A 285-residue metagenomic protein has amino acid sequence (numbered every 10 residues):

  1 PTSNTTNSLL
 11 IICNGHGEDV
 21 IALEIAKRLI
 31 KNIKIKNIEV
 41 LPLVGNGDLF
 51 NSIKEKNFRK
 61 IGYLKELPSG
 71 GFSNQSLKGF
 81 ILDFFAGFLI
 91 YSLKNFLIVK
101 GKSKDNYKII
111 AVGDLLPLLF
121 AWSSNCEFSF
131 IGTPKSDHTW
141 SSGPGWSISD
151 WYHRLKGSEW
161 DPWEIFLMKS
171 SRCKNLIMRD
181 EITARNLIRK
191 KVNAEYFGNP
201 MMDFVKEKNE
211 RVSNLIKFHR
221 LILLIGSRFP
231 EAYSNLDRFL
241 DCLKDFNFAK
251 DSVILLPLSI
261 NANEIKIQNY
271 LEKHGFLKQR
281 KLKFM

Functional and structural regions predicted by a protein language model:
N4-L10: Extreme N-terminal starter segment of soluble prokaryotic enzymes
L10-K34, I38-K208: Active-site and donor-binding regions of nucleotide-sugar-utilizing enzymes
I11-I21, I25, P200-M202, K208-N263: Active-site donor-nucleotide binding/catalytic segment of nucleotide-sugar enzymes
L29-N32, K102, C242, F246 (+1 more regions): Hydrophobic helix-cap positions at the C-terminus of alpha-helices in RecA-like/P-loop ATPase nucleotide-binding cores
I38, A194, I254, L282-F284: Generic structural signal for residues in well-ordered beta-strands
Q268-M285: Nucleotide-activated donor-binding/catalytic signature segment of Leloir-type glycosyltransferases, i.e., the conserved
